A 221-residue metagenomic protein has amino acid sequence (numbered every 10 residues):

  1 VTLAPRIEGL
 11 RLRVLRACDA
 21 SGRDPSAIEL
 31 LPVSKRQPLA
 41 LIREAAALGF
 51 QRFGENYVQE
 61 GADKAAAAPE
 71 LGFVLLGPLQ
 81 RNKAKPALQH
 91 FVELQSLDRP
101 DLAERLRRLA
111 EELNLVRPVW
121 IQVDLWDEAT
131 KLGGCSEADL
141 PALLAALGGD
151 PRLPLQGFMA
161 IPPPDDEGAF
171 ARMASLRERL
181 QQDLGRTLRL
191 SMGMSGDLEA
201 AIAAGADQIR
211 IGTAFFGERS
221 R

Functional and structural regions predicted by a protein language model:
V1-G196, I202-A204, F216-E218: Conserved alpha/beta-domain cores
D207-Q208: Divalent-metal-activated hydrolytic enzyme cores
I211, G217-R221: Short C-terminal tail/terminal secondary-structure segment of NAD(P)H-dependent dehydrogenase/reductase domains
